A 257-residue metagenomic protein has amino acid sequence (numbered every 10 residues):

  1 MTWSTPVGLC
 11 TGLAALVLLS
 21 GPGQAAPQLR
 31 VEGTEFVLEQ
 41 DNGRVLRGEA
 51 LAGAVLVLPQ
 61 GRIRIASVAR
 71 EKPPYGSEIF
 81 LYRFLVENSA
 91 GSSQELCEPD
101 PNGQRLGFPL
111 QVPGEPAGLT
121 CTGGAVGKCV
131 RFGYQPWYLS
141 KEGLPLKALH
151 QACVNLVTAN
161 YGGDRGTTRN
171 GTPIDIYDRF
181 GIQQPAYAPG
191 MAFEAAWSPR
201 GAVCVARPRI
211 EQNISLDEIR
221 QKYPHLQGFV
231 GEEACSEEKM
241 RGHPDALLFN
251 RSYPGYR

Functional and structural regions predicted by a protein language model:
M1-S4: N-terminal secretory signal peptides that target proteins for export/translocation
G8-L19: Bacterial N-terminal signal peptides
G23-P27: Boundary at the C-terminal end of the N-terminal hydrophobic targeting segment
R30, Q40, A52, V57-R257: Long, compositionally biased low-complexity segments
T34-F36: Extended effector regions of multi-domain proteins
